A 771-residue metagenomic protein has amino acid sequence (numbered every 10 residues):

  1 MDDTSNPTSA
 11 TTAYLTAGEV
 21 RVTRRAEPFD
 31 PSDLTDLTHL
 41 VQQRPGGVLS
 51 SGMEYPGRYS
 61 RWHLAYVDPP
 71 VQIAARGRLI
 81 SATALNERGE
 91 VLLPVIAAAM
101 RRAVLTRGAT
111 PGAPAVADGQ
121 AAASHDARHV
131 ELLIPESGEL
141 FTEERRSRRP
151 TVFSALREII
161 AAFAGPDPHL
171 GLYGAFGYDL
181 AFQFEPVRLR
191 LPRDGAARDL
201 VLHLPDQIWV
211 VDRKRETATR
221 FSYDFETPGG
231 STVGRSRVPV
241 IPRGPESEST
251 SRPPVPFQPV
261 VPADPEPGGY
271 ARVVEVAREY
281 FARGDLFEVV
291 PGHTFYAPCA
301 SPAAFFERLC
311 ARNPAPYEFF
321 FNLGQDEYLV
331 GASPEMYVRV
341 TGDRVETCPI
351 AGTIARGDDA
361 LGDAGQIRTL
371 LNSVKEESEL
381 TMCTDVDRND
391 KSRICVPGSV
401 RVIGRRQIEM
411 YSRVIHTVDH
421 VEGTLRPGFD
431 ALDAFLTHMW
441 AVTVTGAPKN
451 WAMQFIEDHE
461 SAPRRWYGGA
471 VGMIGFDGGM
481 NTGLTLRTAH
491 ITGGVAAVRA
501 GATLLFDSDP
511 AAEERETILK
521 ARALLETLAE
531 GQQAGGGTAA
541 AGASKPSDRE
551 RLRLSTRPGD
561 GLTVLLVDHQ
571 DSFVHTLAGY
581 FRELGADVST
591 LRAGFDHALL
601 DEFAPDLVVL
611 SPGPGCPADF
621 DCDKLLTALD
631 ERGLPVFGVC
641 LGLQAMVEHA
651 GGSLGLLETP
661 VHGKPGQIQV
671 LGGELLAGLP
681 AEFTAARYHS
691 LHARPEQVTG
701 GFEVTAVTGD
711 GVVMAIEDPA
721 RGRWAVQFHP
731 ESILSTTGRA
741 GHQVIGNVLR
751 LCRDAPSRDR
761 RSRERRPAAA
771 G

Functional and structural regions predicted by a protein language model:
M1-T556: Extended alpha-helical targeting/anchoring segments, especially N-terminal organellar/secretory targeting helices
V201-H203, F573-T576, A740: Conserved alpha-helical elements of sugar-nucleotide-dependent glycosyltransferases
P298-C299, R393, T576-L577, D619-D621 (+2 more regions): Short glycine-/acidic-enriched loop or helix-start segments at secondary-structure transitions that form or flank
D507-S508, P617, I733-T737: A generic structural signal for short coil/turn motifs at secondary-structure boundaries
T538-S572, G700, E731-G771: RNA-binding accessory domains that recognize and position tRNA/RNA substrates
T563-L565, D571, H575-V639, A650 (+1 more regions): Flexible gly/pro-rich beta->alpha loop and the following alpha-helix that scaffold active-site loops
D623-F637, Q644-G746, R750-L751: Pocket-forming structural segment of enzyme catalytic cores
